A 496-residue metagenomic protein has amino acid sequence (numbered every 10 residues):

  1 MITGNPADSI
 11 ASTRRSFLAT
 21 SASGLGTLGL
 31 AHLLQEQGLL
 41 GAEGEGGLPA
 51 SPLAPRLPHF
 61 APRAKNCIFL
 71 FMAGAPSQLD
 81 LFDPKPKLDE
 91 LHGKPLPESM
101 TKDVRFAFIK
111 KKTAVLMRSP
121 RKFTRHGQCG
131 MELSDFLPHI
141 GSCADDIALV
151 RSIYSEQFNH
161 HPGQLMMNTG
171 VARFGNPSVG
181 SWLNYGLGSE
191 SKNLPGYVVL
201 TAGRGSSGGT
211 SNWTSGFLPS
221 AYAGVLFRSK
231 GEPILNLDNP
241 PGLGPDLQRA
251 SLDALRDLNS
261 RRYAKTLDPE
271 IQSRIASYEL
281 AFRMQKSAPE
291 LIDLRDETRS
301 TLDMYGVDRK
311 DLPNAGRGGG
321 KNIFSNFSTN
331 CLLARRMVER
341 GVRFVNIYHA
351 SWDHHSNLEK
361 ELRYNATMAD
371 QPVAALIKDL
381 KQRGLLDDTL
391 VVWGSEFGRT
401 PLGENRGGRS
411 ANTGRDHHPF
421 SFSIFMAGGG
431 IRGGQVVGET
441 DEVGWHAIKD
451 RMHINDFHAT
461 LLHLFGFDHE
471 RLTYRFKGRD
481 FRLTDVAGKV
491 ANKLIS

Functional and structural regions predicted by a protein language model:
M1-S496: Ligand-binding pockets and gating/stacking loops
